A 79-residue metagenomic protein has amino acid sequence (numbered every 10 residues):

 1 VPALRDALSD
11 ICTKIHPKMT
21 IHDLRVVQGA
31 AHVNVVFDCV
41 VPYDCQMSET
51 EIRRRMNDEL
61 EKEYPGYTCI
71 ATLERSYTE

Functional and structural regions predicted by a protein language model:
V1-E79: Peripheral (non-transmembrane) domains and long loops of multi-pass membrane proteins
